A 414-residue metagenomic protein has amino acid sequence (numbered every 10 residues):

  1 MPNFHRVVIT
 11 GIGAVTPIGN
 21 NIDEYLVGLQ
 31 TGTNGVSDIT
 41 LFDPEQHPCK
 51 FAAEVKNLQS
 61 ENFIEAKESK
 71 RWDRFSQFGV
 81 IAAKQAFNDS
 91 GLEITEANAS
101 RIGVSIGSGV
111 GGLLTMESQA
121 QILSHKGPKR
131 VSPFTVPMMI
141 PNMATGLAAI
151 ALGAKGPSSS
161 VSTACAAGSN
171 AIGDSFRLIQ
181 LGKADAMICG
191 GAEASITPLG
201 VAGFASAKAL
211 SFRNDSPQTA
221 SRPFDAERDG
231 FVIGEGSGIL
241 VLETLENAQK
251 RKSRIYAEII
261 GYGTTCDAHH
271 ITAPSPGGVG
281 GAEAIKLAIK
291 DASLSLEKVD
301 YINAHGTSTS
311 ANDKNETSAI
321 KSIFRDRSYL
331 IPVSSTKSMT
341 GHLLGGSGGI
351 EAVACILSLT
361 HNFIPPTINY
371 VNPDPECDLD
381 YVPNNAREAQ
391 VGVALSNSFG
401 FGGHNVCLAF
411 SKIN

Functional and structural regions predicted by a protein language model:
M1-E68, E246-Y256, V353-I368, S411-N414: ACP-dependent fatty acid/polyketide chain-elongation machinery
M1-I9, E96-A99, A292-K298, Y329 (+1 more regions): Flexible, low-complexity linker/loop segments at domain and module junctions
R6-T10, N34-D38, D215-A292, D300-Y301: Condensing-enzyme catalytic core mediating Claisen C-C bond formation in acyl metabolism
I9, E24-L26, Q30-T163, A192-G203 (+1 more regions): Conserved beta-ketoacyl condensing-enzyme motif
D23-Q30, L114-P128, L178-L181, V201-N214 (+3 more regions): A glycine- and small-aliphatic-rich helix-loop capping segment at beta-alpha/alpha-beta transitions that lines
P44-E54, G111-T115, A194-S221, G263-E283 (+3 more regions): Active-site-adjacent elements of ketosynthase-type condensing enzymes
G79-L92, P141-A144, A149-E193, V232-S253 (+2 more regions): Active-site-proximal alpha-helical scaffold in enzymes
H125-S132, N170-G173, R177, A186 (+3 more regions): Glycine-/small-residue-rich "gating" segment that lines the acyl/pantetheine channel and substrate pocket
